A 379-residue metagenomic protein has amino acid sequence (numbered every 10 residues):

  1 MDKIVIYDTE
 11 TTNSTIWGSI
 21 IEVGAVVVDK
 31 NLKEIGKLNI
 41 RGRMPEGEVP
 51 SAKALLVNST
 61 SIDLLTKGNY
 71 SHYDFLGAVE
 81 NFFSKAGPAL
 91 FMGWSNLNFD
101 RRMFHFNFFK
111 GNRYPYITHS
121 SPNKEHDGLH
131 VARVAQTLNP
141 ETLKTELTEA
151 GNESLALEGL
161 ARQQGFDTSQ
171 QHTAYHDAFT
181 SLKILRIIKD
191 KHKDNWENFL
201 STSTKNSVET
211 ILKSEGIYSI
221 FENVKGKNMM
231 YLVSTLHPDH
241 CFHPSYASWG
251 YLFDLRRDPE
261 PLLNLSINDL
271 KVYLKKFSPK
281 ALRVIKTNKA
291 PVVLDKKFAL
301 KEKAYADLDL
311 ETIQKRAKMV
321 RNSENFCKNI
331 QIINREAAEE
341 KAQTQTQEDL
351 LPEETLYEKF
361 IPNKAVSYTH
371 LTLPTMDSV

Functional and structural regions predicted by a protein language model:
M1-I35: Entry/capping segment at the start of metal-dependent catalytic domains with acidic active-site entry clusters
T9, K30, S95-N96, G128 (+1 more regions): Residues immediately flanking
T11-N13, H130, T180, T375: Short, glycine/acidic-enriched loop or turn micro-motifs at the edges of active sites
M44-N58, I62-T66, N123-A178: Active-site-proximal helix-loop-helix substrate-binding element of RNase H-like nuclease domains
L55-P140, L300-P352, K359-V366: Conserved DEDDh/DEDDy metal-dependent 3′-5′ exonuclease domain
L90-S95, M103, E141-S207: Acidic, Mg2+-coordinating catalytic module of metal-dependent nucleases/exonucleases that use a two-metal-ion mechanism
I187-R316: Acidic two-metal-ion nuclease catalytic site recognized across multiple nuclease folds, prominently DnaQ/RNase D-T
T369-T375: Conserved small/polar residues in nucleotide/adenosyl-binding loops
